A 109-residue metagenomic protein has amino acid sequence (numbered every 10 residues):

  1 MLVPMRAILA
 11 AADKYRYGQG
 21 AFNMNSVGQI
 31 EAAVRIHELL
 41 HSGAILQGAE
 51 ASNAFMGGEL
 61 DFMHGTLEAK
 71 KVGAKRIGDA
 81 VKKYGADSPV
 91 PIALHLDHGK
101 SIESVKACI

Functional and structural regions predicted by a protein language model:
M1-G20: N-terminal amphipathic alpha-helix/helix-capping segment at the start of soluble metabolic enzymes
V3-P4, M24-E31, V72, R76: Conserved active-site and cofactor/substrate-binding residues in soluble primary-metabolism enzymes
R6-A10, I30-V34, G78-K82: Predominant activation on well-ordered alpha-helical scaffold segments within soluble catalytic domains
A12, A33-H37, C108: Generic structural signal for hydrophobic
D13-G18, S42, A86-I92: Short, surface-exposed connector motifs at secondary-structure boundaries
Q19-N23, A44-G48, I92-H98: Hydrophobic faces of well-ordered beta-strands that scaffold small-molecule active sites in alpha/beta enzyme cores
N25-L60: N-terminal low-complexity or amphipathic/hydrophobic leaders
E50-I109: Active-site beta->alpha loop and helix N-cap motifs at the rims of alpha/beta catalytic domains
